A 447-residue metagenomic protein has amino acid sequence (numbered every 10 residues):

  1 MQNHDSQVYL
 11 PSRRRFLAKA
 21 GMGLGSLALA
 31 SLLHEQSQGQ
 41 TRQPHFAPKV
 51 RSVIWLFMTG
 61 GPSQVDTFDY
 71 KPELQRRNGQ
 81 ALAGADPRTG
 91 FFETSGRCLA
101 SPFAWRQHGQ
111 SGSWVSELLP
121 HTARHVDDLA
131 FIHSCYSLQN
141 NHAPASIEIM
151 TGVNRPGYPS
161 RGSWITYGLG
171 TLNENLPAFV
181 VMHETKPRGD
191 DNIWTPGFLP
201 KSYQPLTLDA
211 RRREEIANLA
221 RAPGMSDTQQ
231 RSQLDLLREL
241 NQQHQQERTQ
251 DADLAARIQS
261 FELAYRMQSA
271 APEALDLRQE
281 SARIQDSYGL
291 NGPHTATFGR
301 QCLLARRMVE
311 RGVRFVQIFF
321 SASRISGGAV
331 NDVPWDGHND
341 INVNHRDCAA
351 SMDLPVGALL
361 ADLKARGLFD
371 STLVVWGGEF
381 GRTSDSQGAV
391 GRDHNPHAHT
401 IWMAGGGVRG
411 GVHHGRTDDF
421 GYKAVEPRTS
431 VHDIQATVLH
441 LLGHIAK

Functional and structural regions predicted by a protein language model:
M1-K447: Ligand-binding pockets and gating/stacking loops
